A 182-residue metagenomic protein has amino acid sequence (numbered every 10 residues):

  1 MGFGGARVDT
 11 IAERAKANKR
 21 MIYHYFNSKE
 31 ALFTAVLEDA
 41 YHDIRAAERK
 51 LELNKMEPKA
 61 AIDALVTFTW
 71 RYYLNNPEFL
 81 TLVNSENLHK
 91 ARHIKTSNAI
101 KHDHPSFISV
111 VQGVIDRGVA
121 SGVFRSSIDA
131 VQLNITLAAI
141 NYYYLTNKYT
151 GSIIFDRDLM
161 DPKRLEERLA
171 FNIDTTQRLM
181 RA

Functional and structural regions predicted by a protein language model:
M1-A31, A35-V36: Helix-turn-helix
R14, A31-N54, A60, A64-R71 (+3 more regions): Alpha-helical structural segments
A60, A99-D103, A120-T136: All-alpha amphipathic helical-bundle segments outside canonical DNA-binding/catalytic cores that form hydrophobic
F68-R71, N75, P105-F124, T136-A182: C-terminal peripheral helix-coil segments that are non-catalytic and often amphipathic
N75-N98, K148-F155: Amphipathic alpha-helical segments used for helix-helix packing
